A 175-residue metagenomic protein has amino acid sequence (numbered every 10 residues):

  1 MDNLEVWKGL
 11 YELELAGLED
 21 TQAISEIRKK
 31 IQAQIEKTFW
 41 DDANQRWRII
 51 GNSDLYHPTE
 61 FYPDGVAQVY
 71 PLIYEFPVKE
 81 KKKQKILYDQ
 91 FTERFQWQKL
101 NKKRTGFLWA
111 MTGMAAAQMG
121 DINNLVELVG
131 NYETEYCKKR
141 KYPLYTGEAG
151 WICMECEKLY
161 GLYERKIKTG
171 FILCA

Functional and structural regions predicted by a protein language model:
M1-K8, E12, A16-W109, A117: Extended ligand-binding clefts on enzyme/binding-domain cores
F39, E60, L72-A175: CBM-like carbohydrate-recognition segments
